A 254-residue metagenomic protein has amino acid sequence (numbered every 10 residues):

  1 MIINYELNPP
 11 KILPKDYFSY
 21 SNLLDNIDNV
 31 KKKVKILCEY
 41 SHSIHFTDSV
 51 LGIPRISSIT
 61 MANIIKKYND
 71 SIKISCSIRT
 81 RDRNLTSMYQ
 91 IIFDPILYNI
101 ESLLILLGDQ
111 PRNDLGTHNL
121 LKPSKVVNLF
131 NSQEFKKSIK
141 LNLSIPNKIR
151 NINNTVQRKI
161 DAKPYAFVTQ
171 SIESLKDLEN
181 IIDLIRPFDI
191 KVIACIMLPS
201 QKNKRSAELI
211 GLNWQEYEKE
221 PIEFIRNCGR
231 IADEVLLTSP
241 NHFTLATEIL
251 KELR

Functional and structural regions predicted by a protein language model:
M1-D28, I74-T86, I139-I152, E208-K219: Active-site mouth loops of central-metabolism enzymes
M1-I3, I225-L253: C-terminal extensions of enzymes
I3-P9, H42-F46, I74-I78, L103-I105 (+4 more regions): Hydrophobic faces of well-ordered beta-strands that scaffold small-molecule active sites in alpha/beta enzyme cores
L7-K11, D48-G52, T80-D82, L107-P111 (+4 more regions): Active-site-proximal loop/turn and secondary-structure-junction residues that shape catalytic pockets, frequently
D28-T47, K159-V168, R230: Catalytic domains of carbohydrate-active enzymes, especially glycoside hydrolases
L51-S75, L212-E216: Flavin-dependent oxidoreductase catalytic cores
G52-I65, R83-Q90, D109-S132, R150-I152 (+2 more regions): Active-site-adjacent beta->alpha loops and helix N-cap segments on the catalytic face of soluble alpha/beta enzymes
D189-E234: Catalytic-face loop-and-helix region of soluble metabolic enzyme cores
